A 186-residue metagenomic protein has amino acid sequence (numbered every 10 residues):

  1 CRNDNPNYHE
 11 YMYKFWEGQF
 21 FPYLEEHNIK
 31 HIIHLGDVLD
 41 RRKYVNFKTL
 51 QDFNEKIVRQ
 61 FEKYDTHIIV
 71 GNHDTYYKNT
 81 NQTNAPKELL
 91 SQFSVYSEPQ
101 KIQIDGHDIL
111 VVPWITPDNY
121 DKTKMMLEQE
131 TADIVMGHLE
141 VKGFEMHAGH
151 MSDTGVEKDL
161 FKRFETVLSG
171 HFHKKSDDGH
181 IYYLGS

Functional and structural regions predicted by a protein language model:
N3-I102, L160-F164: Core catalytic region of metal-dependent phosphoesterases/phosphodiesterases, especially metallo-beta-lactamase-like
E17, P22-L24, P117-D118, K124-M126 (+3 more regions): A structural signal for the main folded, soluble domain(s) of proteins
I32, T66-I68, I109, D133 (+2 more regions): Hydrophobic/aromatic residues located in beta-strands of well-ordered beta-sheets within soluble catalytic
G36-D37, G71-N72, H138, G170-H171 (+1 more regions): Active-site glycine-centered loops adjacent to acidic/histidine catalytic or metal-binding residues that shape
D40, V141, K174: Short active-site segment of divalent metal-dependent hydrolases/proteases that encodes the spacing between
L90, I102-D105, K174-H180: Short loop/helix-cap segments at secondary-structure boundaries that form the rim of catalytic
I104-D159: Binuclear metal-dependent hydrolase catalytic cores centered on His/Asp/Glu-rich metal-binding motifs
H147-S186: Conserved beta-sheet core of the metallophosphoesterase superfamily
